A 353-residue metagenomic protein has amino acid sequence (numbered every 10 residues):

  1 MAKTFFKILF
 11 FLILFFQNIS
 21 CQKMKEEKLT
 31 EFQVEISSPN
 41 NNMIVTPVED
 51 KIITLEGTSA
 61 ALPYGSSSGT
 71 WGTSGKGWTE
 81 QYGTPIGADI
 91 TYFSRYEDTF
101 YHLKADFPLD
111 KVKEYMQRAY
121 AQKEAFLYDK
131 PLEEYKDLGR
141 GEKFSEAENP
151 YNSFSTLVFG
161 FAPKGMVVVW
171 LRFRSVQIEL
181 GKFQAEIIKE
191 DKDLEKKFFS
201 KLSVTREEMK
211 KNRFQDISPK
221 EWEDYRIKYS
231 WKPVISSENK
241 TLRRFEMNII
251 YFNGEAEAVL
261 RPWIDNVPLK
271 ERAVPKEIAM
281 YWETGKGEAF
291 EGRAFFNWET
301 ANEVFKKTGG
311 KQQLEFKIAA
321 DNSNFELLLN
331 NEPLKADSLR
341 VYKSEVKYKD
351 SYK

Functional and structural regions predicted by a protein language model:
K3-F11: Sec-dependent signal peptide recognition, specifically the positively charged N-region followed immediately by
Q17-S20: C-terminal motif of bacterial Sec signal peptides marking the signal peptidase cleavage site
Q22-M24: Bacterial signal peptide processing site
V48-S94, R243-R293: Tryptophan-paired
H102-E114, Y120-D129, G292-E303: Short beta-strand elements
Y115-Y225, F305-K353: Compositionally biased low-complexity segments at domain edges in trafficked proteins and select soluble regulators
E207-A273: Long, low-hydrophobicity ectodomains and other hydrophilic envelope-associated domains
N248-K353: Extended, charged low-complexity segments that frequently continue into or abut oligomerization scaffolds
